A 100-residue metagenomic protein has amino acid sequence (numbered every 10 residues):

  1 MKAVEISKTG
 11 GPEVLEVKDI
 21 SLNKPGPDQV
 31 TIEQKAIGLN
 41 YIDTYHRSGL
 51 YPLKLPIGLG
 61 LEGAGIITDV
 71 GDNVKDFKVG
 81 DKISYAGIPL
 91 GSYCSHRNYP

Functional and structural regions predicted by a protein language model:
M1-K2: Extreme N-terminal starter segment of soluble prokaryotic enzymes
I6, R47, T68-D69, N98-P100: Short beta-strand-to-turn element immediately C-terminal to the catalytic PLP-Schiff-base lysine in fold type I
S7-V14: Extracellular beta-rich ligand/substrate-recognition surface
E16-S21, N98: Generic structural detector for well-ordered beta-strands
S21-G38, L50-G91: Glycine-rich beta-strand-centered segment in the early N-terminal region that forms part of a ligand/cofactor-binding
I42-T44: Cytochrome P450 core scaffold surrounding the K-helix E-X-X-R motif and the conserved "meander" helix-loop region
P89-P100: A structural motif shared across PLP-dependent enzymes of the aminotransferase-like
